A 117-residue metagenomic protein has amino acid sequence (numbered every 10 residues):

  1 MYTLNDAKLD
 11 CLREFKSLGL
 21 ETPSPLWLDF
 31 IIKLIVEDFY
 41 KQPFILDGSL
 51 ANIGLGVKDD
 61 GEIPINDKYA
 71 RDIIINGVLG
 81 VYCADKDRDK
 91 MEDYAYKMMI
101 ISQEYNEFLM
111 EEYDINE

Functional and structural regions predicted by a protein language model:
M1-I63, D93, K97, Q103-E117: Conserved short "hinge" loops at termini or chain/domain junctions
P23, E62, N66-A70, K86: Conserved aromatic-histidine-acidic binding/catalytic patches
K68-G77, V81: Elongated alpha-helical scaffolds
V81-E92: Short helix-capping/linker segments at secondary-structure and domain boundaries
